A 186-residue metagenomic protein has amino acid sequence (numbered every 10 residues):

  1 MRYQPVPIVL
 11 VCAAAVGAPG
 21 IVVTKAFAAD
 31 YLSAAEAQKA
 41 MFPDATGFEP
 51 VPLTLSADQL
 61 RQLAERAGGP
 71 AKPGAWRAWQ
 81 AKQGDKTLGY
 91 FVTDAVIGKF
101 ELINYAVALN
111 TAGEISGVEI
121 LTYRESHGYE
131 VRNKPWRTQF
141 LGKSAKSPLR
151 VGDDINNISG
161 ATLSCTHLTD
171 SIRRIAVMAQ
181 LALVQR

Functional and structural regions predicted by a protein language model:
M1, A18-K25: Polar low-complexity intrinsically disordered regions
M1-V11: Bacterial N-terminal signal peptides that target proteins for export
Y3-P5, G17, M41: Selective for proline/serine-rich intrinsically disordered segments in cytosolic/nuclear regulatory regions
V9-G20: Bacterial N-terminal signal peptides
V22-I158, T162-T166, D170-R186: Flexible, solvent-exposed loop/hinge segments and secondary-structure transition points
